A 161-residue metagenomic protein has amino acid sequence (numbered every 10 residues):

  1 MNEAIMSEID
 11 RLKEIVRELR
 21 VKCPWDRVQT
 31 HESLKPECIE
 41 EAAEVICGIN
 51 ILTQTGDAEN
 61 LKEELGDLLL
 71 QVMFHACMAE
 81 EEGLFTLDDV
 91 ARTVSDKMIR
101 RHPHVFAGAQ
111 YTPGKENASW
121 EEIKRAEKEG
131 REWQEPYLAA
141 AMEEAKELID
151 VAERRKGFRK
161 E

Functional and structural regions predicted by a protein language model:
M1-E64, L70-E161: Flexible "arm" and connector segments at domain edges
